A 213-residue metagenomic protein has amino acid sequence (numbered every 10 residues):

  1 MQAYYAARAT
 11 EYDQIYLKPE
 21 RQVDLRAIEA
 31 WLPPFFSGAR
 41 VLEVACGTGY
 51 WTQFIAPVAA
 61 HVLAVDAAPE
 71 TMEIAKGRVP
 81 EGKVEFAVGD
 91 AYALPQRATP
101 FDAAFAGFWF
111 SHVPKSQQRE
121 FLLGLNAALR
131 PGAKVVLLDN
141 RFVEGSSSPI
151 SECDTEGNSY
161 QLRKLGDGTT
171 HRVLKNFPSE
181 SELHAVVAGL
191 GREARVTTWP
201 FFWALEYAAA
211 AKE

Functional and structural regions predicted by a protein language model:
M1-F36: Conserved class I S-adenosyl-L-methionine
L42, T48-A93: Class I SAM-dependent methyltransferase SAM/SAH-binding core
Q96-A104: A short acidic, Gly/Pro-enriched loop at the edge of an enzyme's catalytic core that lines a small-molecule cofactor
A103-Q117: A short SAM/SAH-binding and catalytic strip from SAM-dependent methyltransferases
R119-P131: A short glycine-rich, Lys/Arg-flanked "PGG" loop and its adjoining helix->strand segment in the class I
L138-G189: C-terminal alpha-helical "lid/dimerization" subdomain adjacent to the S-adenosyl-L-methionine
R192-E213: Core SAM-dependent methyltransferase catalytic element
